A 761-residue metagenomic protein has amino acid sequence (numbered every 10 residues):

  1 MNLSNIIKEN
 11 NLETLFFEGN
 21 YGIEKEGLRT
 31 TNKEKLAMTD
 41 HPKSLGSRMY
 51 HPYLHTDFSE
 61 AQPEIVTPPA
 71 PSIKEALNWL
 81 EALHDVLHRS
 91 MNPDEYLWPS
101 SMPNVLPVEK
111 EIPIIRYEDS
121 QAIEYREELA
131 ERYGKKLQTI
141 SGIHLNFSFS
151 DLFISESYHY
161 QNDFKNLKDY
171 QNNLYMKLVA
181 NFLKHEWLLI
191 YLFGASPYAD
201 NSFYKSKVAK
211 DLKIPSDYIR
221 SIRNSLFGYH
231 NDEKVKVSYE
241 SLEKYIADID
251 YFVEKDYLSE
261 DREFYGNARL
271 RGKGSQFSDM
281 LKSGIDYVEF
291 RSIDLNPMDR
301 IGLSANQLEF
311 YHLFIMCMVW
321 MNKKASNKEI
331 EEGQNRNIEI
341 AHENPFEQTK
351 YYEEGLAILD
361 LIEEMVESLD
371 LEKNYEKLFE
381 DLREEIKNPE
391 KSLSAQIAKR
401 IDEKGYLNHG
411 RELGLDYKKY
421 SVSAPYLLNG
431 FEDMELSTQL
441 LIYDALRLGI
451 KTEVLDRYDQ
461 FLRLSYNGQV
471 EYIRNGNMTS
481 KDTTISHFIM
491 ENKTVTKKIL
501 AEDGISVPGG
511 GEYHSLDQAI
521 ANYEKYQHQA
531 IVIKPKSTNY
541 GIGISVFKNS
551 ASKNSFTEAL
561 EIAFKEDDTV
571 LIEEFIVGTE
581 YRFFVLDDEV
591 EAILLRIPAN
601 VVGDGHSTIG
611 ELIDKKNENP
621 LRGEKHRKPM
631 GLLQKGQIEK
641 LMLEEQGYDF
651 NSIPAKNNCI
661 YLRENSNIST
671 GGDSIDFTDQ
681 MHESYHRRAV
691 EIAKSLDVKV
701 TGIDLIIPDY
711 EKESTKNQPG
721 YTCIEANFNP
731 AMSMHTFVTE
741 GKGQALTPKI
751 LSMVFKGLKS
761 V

Functional and structural regions predicted by a protein language model:
M1-A130, L137-T139, I143, K177: Terminal catalytic/cofactor-binding subdomain
M1-H55, G333, N337-R447, G476: Sequence termini and other peripheral, non-core segments
K8-N10, R116-K135, T139, S148-I285 (+1 more regions): Loop-rich catalytic cores of soluble enzymes, especially ATP-dependent carboxylate-amine ligases and other
L97-M102, I330-E331, V570-E574, Y581 (+1 more regions): A short glycine-rich, hydrophobically flanked beta-strand micro-motif that places a catalytic Asp/Glu for divalent metal
E254-A268, Y311-F314, M318, I562 (+2 more regions): A long amphipathic alpha-helix within ATP-dependent nucleotide-binding catalytic cores
E254-T349: Long, well-ordered mid-to-C-terminal structural blocks that present hydrophobic/aromatic surfaces
R463, E471-M478, D482-Q634, E683-H686: Active-site nucleotide/adenylate-binding loops and adjacent lid/helix of ATP-dependent enzymes
L643, N667-Q680, K694-V698, I707-V761: C-terminal active-site "lid" helix and adjoining low-complexity regulatory extension at the edge of ATP-using catalytic
